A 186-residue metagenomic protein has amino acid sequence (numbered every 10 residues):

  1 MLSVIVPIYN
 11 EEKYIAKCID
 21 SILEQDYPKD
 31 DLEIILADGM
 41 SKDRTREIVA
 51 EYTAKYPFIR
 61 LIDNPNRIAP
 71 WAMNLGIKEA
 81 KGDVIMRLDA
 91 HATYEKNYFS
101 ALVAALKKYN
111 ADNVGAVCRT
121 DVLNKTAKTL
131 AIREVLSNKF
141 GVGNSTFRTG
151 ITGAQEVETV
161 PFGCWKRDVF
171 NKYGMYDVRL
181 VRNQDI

Functional and structural regions predicted by a protein language model:
M1-S3, E33: Cell-envelope/extracellular polymer assembly enzymes that use nucleotide-activated donors
Y14-A16, D43-E51, N97: Acidic helix N-cap motif at the loop->helix transition within catalytic regions of sugar-transfer enzymes
S21-D30: Short, acidic, metal-binding catalytic loop of nucleotide-sugar glycosyltransferases
D38-E47, N66, D89-T93: A conserved acidic beta->alpha catalytic loop
N64-A80, A101, V160-P161: Glycine-rich, basic loop-to-helix element that forms the pyrophosphate-binding segment of sugar-nucleotide handling
I85: Short aromatic/hydrophobic "clamp" motif used to bind/position activated sugar donors
N97-L130, E134: Conserved donor NDP-sugar-binding/catalytic core segment of glycosyltransferases
G141-D168, V178-N183: A recurrent flexible, glycine/aromatic-enriched loop bordering the glycosyltransferase active site that acts as
